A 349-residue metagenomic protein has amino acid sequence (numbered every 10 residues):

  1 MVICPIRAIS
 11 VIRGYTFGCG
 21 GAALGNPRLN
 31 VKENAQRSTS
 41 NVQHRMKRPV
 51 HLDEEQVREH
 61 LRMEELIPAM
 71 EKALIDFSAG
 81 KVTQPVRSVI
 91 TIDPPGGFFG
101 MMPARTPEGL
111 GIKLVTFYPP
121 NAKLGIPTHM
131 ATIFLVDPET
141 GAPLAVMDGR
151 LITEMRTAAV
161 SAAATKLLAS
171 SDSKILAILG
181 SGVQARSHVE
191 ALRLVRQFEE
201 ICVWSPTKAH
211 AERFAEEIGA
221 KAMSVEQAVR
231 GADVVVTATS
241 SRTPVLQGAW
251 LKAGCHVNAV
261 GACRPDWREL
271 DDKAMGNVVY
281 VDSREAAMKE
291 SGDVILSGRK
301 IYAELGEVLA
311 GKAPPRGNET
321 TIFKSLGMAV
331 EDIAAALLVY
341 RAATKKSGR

Functional and structural regions predicted by a protein language model:
M1-M46: Intrinsic disorder/low-complexity segments
M46-E154, A162, D172, A329-I333 (+1 more regions): N-terminal ligand-binding/catalytic initiation module
E54, R58, R264-R349: Adenosine-phosphate binding glycine-rich loop
L168-I175, Q197, K252-A253: Short helix-loop-beta connector
S181-G182: Glycine-rich Rossmann-fold phosphate-binding loop(s) that bind the pyrophosphate of adenine dinucleotide cofactors
A185-R186: N-terminal Rossmann-fold NAD(P) dinucleotide-binding loop
L194-I218: NAD(P)-binding Rossmann-fold cofactor-contacting core
A220-L296: Rossmann-like adenosine-cofactor binding region
